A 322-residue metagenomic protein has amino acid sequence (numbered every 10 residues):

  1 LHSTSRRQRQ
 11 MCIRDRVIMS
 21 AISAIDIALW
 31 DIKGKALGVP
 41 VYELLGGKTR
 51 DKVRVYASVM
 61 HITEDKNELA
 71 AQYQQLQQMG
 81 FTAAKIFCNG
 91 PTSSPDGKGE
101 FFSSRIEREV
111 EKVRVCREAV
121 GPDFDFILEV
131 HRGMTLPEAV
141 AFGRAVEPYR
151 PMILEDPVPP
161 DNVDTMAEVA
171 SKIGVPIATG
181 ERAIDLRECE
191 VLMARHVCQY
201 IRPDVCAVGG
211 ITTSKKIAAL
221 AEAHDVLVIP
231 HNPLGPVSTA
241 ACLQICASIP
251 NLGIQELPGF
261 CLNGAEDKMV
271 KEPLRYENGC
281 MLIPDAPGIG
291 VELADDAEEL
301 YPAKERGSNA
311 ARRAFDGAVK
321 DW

Functional and structural regions predicted by a protein language model:
L1-R9, I13: Single conserved hydrophobic/aromatic residue that forms the stacking wall/gate of nucleotide- or nucleobase-binding
R14-S20, A36-K48, A83: Short, flexible active-site-proximal loops enriched in glycine and acidic residues
A21-A36, P40, L243-A247: Stable alpha-helical structural segments in soluble proteins, enriched in small hydrophobic residues
I25, G38, A84, E129 (+5 more regions): Conserved, mostly hydrophobic/aromatic
P40, R54, D125, P176 (+1 more regions): Proline-centered loop/turn at the N-terminus of a beta-strand
K52-V53, A57-K172: Metal-dependent enolase-superfamily TIM-barrel catalytic cores that perform enediolate-based chemistry
R144, R150-I153, D161-P287: Shared catalytic-loop signature of beta/alpha-barrel
I289-W322: Extended hydrophobic packing segments that form well-structured cores
